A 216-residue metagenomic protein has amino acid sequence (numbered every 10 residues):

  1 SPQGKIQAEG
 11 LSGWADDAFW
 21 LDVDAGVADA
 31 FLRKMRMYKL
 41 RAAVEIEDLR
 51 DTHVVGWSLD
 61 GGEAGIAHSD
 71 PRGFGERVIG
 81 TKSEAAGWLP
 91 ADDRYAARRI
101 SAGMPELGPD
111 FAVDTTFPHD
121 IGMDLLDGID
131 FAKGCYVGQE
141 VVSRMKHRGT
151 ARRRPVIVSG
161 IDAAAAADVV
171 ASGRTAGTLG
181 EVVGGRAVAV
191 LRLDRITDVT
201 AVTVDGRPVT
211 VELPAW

Functional and structural regions predicted by a protein language model:
P2, I121-G128, S143-W216: Glycine-rich, small/acidic residue-mixed loop/short-helix segments
A8-P105, A171: Acidic, low-complexity central loop/insert segments
A86-L89, F111-A112, T200-A201: Short, charged, solvent-exposed linker or helix-capping segments at domain edges/interfaces that act as flexible hinges
D92, R98-D124: Short, conserved active-site entrance elements at the starts or edges of catalytic domains
A132-K133: Short, surface-exposed secondary-structure edge patches
Q139-E140: Structural motif
